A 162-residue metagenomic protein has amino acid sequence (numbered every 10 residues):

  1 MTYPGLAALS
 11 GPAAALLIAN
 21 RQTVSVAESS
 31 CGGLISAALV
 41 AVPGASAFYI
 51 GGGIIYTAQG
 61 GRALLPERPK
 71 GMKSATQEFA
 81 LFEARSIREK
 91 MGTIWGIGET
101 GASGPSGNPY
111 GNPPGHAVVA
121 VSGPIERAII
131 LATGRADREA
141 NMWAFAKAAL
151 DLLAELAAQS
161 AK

Functional and structural regions predicted by a protein language model:
M1-K162: Short alpha-helical segments enriched in small residues
